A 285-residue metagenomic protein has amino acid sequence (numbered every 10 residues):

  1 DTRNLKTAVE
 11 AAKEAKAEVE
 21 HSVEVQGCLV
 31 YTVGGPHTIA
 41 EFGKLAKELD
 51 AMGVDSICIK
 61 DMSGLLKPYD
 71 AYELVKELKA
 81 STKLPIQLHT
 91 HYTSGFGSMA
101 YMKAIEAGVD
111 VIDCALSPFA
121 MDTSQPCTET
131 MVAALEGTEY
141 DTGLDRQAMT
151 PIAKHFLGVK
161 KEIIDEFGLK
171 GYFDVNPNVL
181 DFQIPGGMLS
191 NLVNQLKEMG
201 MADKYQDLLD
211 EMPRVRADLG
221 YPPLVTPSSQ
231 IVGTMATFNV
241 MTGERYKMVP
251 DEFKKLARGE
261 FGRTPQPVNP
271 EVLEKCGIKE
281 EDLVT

Functional and structural regions predicted by a protein language model:
D1-T285: Catalytic cores and adjacent flexible loops of soluble metabolic enzymes that perform enolate/carbanion chemistry on
